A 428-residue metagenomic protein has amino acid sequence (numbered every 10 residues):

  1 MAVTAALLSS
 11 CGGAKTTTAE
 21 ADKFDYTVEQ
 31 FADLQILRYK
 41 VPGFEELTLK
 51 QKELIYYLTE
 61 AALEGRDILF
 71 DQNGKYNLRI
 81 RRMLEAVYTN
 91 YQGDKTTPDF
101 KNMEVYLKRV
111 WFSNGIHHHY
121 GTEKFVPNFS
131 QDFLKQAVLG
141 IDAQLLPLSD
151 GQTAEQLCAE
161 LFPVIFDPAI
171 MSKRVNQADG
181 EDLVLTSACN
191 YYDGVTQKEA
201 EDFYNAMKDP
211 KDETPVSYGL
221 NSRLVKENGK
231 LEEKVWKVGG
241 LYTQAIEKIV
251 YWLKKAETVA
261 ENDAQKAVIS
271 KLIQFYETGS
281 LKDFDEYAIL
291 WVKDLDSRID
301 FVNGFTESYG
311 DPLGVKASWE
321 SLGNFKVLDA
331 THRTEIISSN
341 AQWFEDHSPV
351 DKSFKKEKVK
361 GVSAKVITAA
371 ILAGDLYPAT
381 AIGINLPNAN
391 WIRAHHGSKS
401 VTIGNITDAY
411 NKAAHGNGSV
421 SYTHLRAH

Functional and structural regions predicted by a protein language model:
M1-A5: Sec-dependent N-terminal signal peptides
S9-S10: C-terminal motif of bacterial Sec signal peptides marking the signal peptidase cleavage site
G13-D22: Bacterial Sec signal peptide processing site at the extreme N-terminus
A21-K75: N-terminal-proximal low-complexity accessory segments that begin disordered and transition into the first
T59-E64, E85, T89, T258 (+1 more regions): Sec-exported extracytoplasmic/periplasmic mature domains
I80-E123: N-terminal accessory alpha/beta regions
V105-G229, E233-Y422: Contiguous, non-catalytic segments that form substrate-binding/exosite surfaces or channel walls
T423-H428: Conserved small/polar residues in nucleotide/adenosyl-binding loops
